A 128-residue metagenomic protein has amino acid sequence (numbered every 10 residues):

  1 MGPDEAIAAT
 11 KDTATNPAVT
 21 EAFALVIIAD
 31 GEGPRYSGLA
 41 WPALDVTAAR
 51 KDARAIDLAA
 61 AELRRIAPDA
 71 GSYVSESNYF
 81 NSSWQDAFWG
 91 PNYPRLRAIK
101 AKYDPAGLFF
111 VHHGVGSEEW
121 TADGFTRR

Functional and structural regions predicted by a protein language model:
M1-R128: Cofactor-binding catalytic cores of oxidoreductases
